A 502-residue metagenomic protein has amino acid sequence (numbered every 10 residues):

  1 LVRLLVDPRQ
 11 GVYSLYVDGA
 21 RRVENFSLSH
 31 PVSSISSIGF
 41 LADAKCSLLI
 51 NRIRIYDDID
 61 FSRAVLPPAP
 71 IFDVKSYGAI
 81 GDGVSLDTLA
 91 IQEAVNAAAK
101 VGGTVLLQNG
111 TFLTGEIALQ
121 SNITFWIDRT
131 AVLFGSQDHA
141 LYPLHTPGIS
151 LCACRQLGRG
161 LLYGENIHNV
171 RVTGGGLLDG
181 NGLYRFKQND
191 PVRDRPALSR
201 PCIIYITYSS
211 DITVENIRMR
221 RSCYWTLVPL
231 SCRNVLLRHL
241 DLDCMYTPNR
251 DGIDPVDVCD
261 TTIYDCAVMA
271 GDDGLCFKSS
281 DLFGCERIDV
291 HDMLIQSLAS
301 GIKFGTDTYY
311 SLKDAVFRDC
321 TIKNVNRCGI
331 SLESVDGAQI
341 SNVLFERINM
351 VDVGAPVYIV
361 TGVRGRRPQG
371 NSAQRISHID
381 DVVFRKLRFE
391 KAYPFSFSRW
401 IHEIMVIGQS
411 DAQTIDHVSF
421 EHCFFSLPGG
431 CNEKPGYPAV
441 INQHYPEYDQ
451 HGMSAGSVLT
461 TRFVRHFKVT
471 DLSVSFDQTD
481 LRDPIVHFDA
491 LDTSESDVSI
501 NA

Functional and structural regions predicted by a protein language model:
V2-S14: Localized edge beta-strand/strand-to-loop motifs within extracellular or lumenal beta-rich domains
Q10, L28, I59-A502: Extracellular/periplasmic carbohydrate-active domains that bind, remodel, or depolymerize complex polysaccharides
S14-Y16, R54: Beta-strand signatures of extracellular beta-sandwich domains
V17-G39: Short, solvent-exposed beta-strand-to-loop segments that form ligand-recognition rims of beta-rich domains
R22, K45, R375: Short, solvent-exposed loop/turn segments at secondary-structure junctions
A42-R52, Q413: Extracellular carbohydrate recognition
L49-D57, F61-R63: Edge beta-strand at a domain terminus
